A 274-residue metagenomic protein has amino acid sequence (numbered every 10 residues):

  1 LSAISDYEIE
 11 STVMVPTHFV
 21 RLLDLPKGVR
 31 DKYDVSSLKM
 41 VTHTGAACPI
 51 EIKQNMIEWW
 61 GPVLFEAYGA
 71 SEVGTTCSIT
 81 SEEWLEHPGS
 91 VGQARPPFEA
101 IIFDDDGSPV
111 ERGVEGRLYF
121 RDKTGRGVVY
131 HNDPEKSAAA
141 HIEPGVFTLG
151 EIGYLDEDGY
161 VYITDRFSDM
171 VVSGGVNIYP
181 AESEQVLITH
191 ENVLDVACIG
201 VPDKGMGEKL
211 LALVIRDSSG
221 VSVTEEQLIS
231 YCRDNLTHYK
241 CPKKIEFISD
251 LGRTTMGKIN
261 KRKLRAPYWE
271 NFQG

Functional and structural regions predicted by a protein language model:
L1-I4, I9-M14, L23-H87, E99 (+1 more regions): Gly/Ser/Thr-rich phosphate-binding loop
I4-S5, T12-V15, P109, R121-D122 (+6 more regions): AMP-binding/adenylate-forming catalytic core of the ANL superfamily
S37, G61, P97, N192-D195 (+2 more regions): Glycine-centered tight turns that cap/initiate beta-strands
M40-H43, C198, E246-F247: Hydrophobic/anchoring residues in structured secondary elements
G45, G69, G92, E151 (+1 more regions): Active-site glycine-centered loops adjacent to acidic/histidine catalytic or metal-binding residues that shape
A47, E86-N132, A140: Adenylate-forming AMP-binding core of the ANL superfamily, especially NRPS adenylation
P267-G274: Acidic/polar alpha-helix N-cap and adjacent early helical turns within long charge-rich amphipathic helices/linkers
